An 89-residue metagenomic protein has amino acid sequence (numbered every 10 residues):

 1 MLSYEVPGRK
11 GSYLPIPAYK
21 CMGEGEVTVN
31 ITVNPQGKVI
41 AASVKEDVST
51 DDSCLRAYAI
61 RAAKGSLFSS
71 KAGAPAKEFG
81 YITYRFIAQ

Functional and structural regions predicted by a protein language model:
M1-K20, E26: Intrinsic-disorder/low-complexity signature in envelope-associated proteins
V6, M22-T28, T32-P75: A short, well-structured alpha-helical segment
S69-Q89: Cysteine/selenocysteine-centered motifs that mediate thiol-based redox chemistry or coordinate metal-sulfur cofactors
